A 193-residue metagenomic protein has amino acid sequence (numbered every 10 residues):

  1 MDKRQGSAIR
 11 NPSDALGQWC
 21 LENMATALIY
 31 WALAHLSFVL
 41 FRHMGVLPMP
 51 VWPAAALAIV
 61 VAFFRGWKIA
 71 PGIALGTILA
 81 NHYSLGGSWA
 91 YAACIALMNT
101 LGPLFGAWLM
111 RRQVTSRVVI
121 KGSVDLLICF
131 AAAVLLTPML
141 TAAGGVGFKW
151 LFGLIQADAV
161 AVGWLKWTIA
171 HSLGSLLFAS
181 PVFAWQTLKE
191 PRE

Functional and structural regions predicted by a protein language model:
D2-I155, S175-E193: Short helix-perturbing small/polar motifs within transmembrane alpha-helices
P53, C129, A159-L173: Short aromatic-rich membrane-water interface segments that cap or initiate transmembrane helices in multi-pass membrane
